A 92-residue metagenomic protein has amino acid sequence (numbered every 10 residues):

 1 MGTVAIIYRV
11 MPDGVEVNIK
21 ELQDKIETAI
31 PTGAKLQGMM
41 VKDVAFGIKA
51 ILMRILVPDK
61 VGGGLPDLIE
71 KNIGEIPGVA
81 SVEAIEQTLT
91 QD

Functional and structural regions predicted by a protein language model:
M1-D92: Long, contiguous binding/interaction regions
